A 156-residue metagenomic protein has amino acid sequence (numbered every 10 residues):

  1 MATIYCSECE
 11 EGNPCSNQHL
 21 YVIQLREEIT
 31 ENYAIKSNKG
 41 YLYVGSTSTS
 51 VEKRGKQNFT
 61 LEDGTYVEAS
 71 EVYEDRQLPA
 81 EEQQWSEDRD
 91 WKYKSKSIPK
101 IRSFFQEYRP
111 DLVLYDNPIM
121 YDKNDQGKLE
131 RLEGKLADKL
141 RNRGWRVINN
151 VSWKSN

Functional and structural regions predicted by a protein language model:
M1-K56, N124-G127, R131, S155-N156: GIY-YIG nuclease catalytic motif and its immediate N-terminal context
S48-Q126: Conserved short loop/helix modules at catalytic or binding sites in compact beta-alpha or helix-hairpin-helix contexts
F59-T60, A137, R146: General N-terminal targeting signals
P118, Q126-K128, L132, G144-R146: A basic- and aromatic-enriched beta-loop-alpha substructure that forms the phosphate/nucleotide- and DNA/RNA-contacting
L132-L140: Short amphipathic C-terminal alpha-helix that caps PH/PH-like domains
N142-N156: Coupling/hinge elements of helicase-like and P-loop NTPase modules
